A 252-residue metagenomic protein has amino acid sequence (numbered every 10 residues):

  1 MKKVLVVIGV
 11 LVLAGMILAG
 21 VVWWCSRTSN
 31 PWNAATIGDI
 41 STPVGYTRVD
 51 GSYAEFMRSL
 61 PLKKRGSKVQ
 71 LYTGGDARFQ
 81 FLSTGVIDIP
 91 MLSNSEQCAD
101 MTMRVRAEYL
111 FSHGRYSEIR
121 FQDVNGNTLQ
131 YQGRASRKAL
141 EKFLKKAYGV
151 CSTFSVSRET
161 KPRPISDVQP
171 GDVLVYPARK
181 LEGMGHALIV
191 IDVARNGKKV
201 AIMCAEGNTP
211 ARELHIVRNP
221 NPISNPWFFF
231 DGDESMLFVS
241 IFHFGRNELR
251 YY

Functional and structural regions predicted by a protein language model:
M1-A14, V21: N-terminal Sec-pathway targeting helices
C25-F79, L92: N-terminal module-boundary/linker segments of secreted carbohydrate-active enzymes
G85, V105, S117-G133: Acidic helix-start/capping segments at beta-turn-to-alpha-helix junctions
I89-S95, L110-V124: Surface-exposed patches in mature extracellular/periplasmic domains of secreted proteins
M103-F111: Sec-exported extracytoplasmic/periplasmic mature domains
K138-K198: ...with weaker cross-activation on analogous glycine-rich loops/strands in unrelated enzymes
I189-V217: Catalytic Cys-His active-site segments of thiol-dependent hydrolases/isopeptidases
G207-Y252: Low-complexity, Gly/Ser/Thr/Pro-rich intrinsically disordered linker/tail segments
